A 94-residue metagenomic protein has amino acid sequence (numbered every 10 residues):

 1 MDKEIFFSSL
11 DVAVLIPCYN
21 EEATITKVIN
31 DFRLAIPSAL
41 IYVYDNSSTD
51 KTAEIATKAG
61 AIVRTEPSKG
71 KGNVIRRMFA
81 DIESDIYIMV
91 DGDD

Functional and structural regions predicted by a protein language model:
M1-D94: Structured catalytic core of nucleotide-sugar glycosyltransferases
